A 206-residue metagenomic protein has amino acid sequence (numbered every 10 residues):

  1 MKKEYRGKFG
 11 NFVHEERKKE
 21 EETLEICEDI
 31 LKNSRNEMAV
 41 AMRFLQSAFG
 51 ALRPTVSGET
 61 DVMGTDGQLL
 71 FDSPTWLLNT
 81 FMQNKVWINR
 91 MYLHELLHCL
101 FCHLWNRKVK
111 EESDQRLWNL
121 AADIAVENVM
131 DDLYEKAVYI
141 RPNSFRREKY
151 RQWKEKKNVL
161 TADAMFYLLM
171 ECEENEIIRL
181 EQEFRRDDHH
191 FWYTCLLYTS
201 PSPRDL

Functional and structural regions predicted by a protein language model:
M1-Y92, L96-K136: Basic/hydrophobic alpha-helical interface regions
E21, E28, M42, P74 (+4 more regions): Generic N-terminal initiation segments characterized by hydrophobic and/or small/turn-forming residues
V62, G67, D188-H189, L206: Short linear motifs in intrinsically disordered/low-complexity regions
D114-L197: Internal, well-ordered alpha/beta segment that forms a basic, Gly-enriched binding/recognition surface
Y198-L206: Single conserved hydrophobic/aromatic residue that forms the stacking wall/gate of nucleotide- or nucleobase-binding
